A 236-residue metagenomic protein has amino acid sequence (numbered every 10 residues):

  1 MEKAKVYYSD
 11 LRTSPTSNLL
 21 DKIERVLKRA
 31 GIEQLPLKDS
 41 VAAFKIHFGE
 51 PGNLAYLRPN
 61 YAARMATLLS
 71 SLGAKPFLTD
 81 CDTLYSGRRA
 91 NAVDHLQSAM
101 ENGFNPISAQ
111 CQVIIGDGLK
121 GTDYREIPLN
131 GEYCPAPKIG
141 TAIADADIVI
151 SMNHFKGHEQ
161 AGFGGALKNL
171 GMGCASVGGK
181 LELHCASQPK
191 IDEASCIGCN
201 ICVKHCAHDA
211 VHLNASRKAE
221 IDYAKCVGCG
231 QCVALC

Functional and structural regions predicted by a protein language model:
M1-L235: N-terminal and secondary-structure boundary signal
